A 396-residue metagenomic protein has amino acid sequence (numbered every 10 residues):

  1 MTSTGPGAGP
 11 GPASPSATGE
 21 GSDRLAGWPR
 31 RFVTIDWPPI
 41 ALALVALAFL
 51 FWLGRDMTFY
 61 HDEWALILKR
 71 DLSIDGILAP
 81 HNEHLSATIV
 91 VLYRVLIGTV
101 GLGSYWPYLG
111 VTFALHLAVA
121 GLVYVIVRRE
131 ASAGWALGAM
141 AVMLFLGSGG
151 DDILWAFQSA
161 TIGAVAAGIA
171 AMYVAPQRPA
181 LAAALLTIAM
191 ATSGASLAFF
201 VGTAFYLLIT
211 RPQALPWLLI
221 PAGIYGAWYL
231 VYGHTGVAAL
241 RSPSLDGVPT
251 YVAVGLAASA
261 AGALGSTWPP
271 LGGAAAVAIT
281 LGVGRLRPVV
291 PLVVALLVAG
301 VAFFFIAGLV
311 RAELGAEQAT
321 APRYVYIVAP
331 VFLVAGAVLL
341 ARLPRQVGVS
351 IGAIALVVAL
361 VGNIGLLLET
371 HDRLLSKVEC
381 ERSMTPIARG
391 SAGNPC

Functional and structural regions predicted by a protein language model:
T2-G7, T18, S22-T88, Y93 (+6 more regions): Intrinsically disordered, polar/acidic, low-complexity terminal segments
A48-L53, G147-L154, M190, A227-Y232 (+3 more regions): Transmembrane-helix signature of polytopic, lipid-linked glycan biosynthesis machinery
Y105, L109, L137-V165: Aromatic- and kink-enriched transmembrane "portal" helix at the membrane-lumen/periplasm boundary that abuts
G138-A139, A222-G226, R287-E313, I354-L356: Transmembrane alpha-helix segments characteristic of polytopic inner-membrane glycan-assembly/cell-envelope
I153, T161, A316-R342: Hydrophobic/aromatic-rich transmembrane helices and adjacent perimembrane loops
G163, G168-L181: Membrane-interface transmembrane helices that cradle and orient dolichyl/undecaprenyl
P179-G194, F199-L207: Membrane-interface alpha helices of multi-pass inner-membrane proteins
A198-G226: Perimembrane helix-loop-helix junctions
